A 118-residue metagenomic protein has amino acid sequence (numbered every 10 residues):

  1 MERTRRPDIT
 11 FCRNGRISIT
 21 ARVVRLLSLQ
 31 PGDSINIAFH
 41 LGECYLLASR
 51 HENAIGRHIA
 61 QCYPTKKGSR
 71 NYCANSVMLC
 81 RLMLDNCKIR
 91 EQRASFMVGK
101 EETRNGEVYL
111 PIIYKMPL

Functional and structural regions predicted by a protein language model:
M1-N14: Glycine-rich loop/turn
E2, F39-L118: Mature exported/compartmentalized surface modules and terminal targeting/interaction regions
P7-D8, I35-N36, G99: Residue-level detector of beta-strand structural context in well-folded domains
T10, S28, E101-T103: Sterically constrained small-residue positions within well-ordered secondary structures of folded domains
R16-S28, A74-R81: Short beta-strand-centered segments at strand-helix junctions
I17, I35, L110: A broad, low-specificity signal marking well-ordered, structured residues that form hydrophobic/aromatic
R22-Y45: Acidic (E/D-rich), amphipathic helical modules within compact regulatory domains
